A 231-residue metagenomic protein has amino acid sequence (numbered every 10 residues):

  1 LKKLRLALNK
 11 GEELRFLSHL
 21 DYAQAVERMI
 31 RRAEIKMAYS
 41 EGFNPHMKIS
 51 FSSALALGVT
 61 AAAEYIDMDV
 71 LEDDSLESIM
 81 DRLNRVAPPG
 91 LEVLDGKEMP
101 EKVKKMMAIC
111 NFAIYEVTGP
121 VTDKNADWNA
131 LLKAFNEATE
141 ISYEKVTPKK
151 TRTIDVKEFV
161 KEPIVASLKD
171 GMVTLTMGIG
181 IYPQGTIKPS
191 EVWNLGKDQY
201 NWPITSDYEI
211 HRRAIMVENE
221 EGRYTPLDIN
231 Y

Functional and structural regions predicted by a protein language model:
K2, A7-N9, E13, L17 (+2 more regions): Extended, well-folded interaction surfaces typified by the phenylalanyl-tRNA synthetase beta subunit core
L8, M68-D74, V117-D123, M177-I181: Short beta-strand-to-loop capping motifs
R15-L20, D73-S78, N125-N129, P183-I187: Ordered, soluble secondary-structure elements with a strong preference for glycine-centered loop motifs and nearby
A38-V70: Short, charge-patterned binding micro-sites
A62-E116: Ordered, amphipathic secondary-structure segments that act as subunit-interaction surfaces in large macromolecular
I79-A87, D127-A138, V192-W193: Short amphipathic alpha-helices in soluble, non-transmembrane regions that often serve as interface/regulatory elements
E137-Y231: Core RNA-modification/binding signature centered on pseudouridine synthases
